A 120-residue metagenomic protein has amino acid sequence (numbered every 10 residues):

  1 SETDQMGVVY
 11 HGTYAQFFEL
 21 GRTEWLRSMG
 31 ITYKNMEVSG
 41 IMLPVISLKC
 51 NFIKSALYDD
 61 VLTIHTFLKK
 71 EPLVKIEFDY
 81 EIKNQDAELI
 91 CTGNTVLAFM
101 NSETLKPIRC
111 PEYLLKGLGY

Functional and structural regions predicted by a protein language model:
S1-S47, S102-Y120: Hot-dog-fold acyl-thioester-processing enzymes
D4, D59-D60: Acidic side chains
R27, L57-Y58, L68-Y120: HotDog/MaoC-like acyl-thioester-processing domains
G30, S47-K54, D86: Short, well-ordered turn and helix-capping elements at secondary-structure junctions
M42, I46, K54, N94-T95: Short alpha-helix boundary/capping motifs
I46-F52, T63-H65, E77-D79: Short structured motifs
